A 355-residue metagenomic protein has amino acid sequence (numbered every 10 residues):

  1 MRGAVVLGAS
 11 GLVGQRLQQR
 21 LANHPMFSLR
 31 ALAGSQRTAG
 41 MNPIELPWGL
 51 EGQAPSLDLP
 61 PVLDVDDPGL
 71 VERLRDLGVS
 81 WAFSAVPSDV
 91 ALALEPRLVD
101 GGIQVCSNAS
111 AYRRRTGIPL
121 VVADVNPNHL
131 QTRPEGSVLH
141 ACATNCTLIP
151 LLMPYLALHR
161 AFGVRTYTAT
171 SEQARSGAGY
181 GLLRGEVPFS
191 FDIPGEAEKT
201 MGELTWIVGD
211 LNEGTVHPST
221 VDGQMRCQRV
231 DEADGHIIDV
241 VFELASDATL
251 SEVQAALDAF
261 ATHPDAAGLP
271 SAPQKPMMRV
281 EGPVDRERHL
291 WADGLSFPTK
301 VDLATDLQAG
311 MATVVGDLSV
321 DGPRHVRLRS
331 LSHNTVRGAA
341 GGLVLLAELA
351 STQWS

Functional and structural regions predicted by a protein language model:
M1-I193, T220-D222, V320-D321, V336 (+1 more regions): N-terminal Rossmann-like NAD(P) cofactor-binding subdomain of oxidoreductases, focused on the glycine-rich
G3-L7, A141-C142, D239-L244, R327-S332: Short glycine-rich or small-residue beta-strand-to-loop segments that form or flank ligand, phosphate, metal/Fe-S
L12-Q15, H24-D76, T166-S171, R175-H325: C-terminal substrate-binding/catalytic lobe of Rossmann-fold NAD(P)-dependent oxidoreductases
A304-S355: NAD(P)-dependent Rossmann-like dehydrogenase/reductase catalytic/cofactor-binding core
